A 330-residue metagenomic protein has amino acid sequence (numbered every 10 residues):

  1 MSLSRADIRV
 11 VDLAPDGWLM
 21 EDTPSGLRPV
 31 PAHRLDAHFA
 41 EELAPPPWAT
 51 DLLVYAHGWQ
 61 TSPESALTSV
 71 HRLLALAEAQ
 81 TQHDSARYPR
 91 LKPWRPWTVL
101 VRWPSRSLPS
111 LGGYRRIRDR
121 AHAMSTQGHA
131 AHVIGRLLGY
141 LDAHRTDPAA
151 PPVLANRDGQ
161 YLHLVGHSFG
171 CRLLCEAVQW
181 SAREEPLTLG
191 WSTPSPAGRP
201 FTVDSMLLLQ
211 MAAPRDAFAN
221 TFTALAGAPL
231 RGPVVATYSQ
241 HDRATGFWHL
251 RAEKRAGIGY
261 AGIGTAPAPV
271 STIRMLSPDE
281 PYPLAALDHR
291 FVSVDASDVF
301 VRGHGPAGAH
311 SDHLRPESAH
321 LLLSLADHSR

Functional and structural regions predicted by a protein language model:
M1-H33, L91-W97, V101-D142, D147 (+2 more regions): Lipolytic serine-hydrolase domain surface
A32-A40: Glycine-rich, highly charged phosphate/nucleotide-binding loops
F39-S107: Short, surface-exposed "cap/lid" segments of acyl-processing enzymes
V54-G58, H167-S168, Q210: The conserved beta1-alpha1 loop
G58-S65, H122-T126, G166: Extracytoplasmic/periplasmic, Sec-exported soluble proteins
S65-T68, E176, N220: Generic recognition of short, well-ordered alpha-helical segments
A130, G166, G170, L174: Gly/Ala-rich beta-loop-alpha elbow adjacent to hydrolase catalytic centers
